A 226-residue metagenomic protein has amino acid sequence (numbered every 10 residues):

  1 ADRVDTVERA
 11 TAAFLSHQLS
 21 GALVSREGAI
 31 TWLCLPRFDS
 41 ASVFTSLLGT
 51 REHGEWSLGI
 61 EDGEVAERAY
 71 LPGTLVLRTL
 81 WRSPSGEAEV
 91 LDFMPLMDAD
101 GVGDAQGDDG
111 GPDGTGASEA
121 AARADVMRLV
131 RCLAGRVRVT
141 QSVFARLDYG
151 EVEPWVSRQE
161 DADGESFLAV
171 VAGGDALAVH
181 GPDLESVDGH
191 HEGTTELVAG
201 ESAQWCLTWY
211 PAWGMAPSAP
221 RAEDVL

Functional and structural regions predicted by a protein language model:
D2-S57, V65-F93: Beta-strand-rich N-terminal accessory domains
D2-T6, S57-E64, D109-D113, A176-G181: Short Pro/Gly-enriched beta-strand edge/turn motifs at strand-loop
R3-T6, A10-A12, S25-I30, E61 (+5 more regions): Generic, low-specificity signal for short hydrophobic/alpha-helical stretches with a mild N-terminal bias, encompassing
Q18-L19, E61-R68, S85-A88, G103 (+1 more regions): Short small/polar-residue motifs
S25-E27, E61, R82-S85, L133-G135 (+2 more regions): Short acidic-glycine loop/turn motifs at beta-strand connectors
M94-L226: Acidic/polar, glycine-enriched structural segments that form the non-catalytic walls/loops of the carbohydrate-binding
